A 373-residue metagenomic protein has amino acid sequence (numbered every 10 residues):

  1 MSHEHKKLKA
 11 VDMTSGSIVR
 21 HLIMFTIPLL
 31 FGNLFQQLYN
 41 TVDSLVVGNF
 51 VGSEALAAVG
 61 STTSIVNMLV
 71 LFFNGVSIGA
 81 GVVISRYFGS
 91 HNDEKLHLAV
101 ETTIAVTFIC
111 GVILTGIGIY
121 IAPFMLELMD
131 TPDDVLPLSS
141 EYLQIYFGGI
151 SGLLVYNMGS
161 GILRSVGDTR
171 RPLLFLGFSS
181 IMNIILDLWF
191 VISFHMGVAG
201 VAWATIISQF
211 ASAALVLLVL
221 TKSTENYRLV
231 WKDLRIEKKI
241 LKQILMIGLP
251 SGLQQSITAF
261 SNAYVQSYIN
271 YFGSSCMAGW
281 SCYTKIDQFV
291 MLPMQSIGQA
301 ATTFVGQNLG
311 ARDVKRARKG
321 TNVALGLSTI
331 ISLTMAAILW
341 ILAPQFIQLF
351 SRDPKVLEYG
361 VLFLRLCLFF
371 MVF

Functional and structural regions predicted by a protein language model:
M1-M24, T205, A214-T258: Interhelical loop/hinge segments that connect adjacent transmembrane helices in multipass membrane
R20-G81, S85, L249-I269: Signature of the first transmembrane helix
L34, L38-L56, L126-D133, W189-M196 (+4 more regions): Helix-terminus/linker motif at the lipid-water interface of multi-pass membrane proteins
V51-S64, S139, L143, A202 (+2 more regions): Small-residue hotspots at the loop-to-helix junctions and early N-terminal turns of transmembrane alpha-helices
L56-G116, L153-P172, G279-A343: Small-residue-rich hydrophobic transmembrane alpha-helices
I113-Q144, T334-L357, V361: Short membrane-interface helical motifs at transmembrane helix boundaries in multi-pass membrane transporters
D133-Y156, Q288, M294, P354-F373: Alpha-helical transmembrane segments of multi-pass membrane proteins
S180-A214, A343-Q345, E358: Membrane-interface helix-loop junctions in multi-pass transport and translocation proteins
